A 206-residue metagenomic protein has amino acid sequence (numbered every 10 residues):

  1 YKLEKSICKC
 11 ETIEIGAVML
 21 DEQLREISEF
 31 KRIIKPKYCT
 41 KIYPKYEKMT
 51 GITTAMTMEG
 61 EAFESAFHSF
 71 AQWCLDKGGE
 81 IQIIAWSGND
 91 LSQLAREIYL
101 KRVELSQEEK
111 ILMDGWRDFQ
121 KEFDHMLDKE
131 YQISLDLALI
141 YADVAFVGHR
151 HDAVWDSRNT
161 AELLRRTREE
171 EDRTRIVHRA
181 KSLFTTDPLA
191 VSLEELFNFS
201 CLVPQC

Functional and structural regions predicted by a protein language model:
Y1-S92: Conserved non-catalytic scaffold segment of RNase H-like nuclease domains
K41, E47-T50, T54-T57, K121-W155: Active-site-proximal helix-loop-helix substrate-binding element of RNase H-like nuclease domains
G78-A85, E104-Q107, F146-H151: Short helix-to-loop capping/linker segments positioned immediately adjacent to catalytic or ligand/cofactor-binding
N89-D114: Substrate-recognition/cap helix-loop segment adjacent to the acidic, metal-dependent catalytic center of Asp-based
E97-K101, Y141, R166-E170: Active-site catalytic microenvironments for nucleophilic, acid-base chemistry
M113-E122: A contiguous pocket-lining binding segment that forms or flanks enzyme active sites
A153-L163: Alpha-helical transmembrane segments that form the membrane-embedded catalytic/substrate-binding core of multi-pass
A161-C206: Acidic two-metal-ion nuclease catalytic site recognized across multiple nuclease folds, prominently DnaQ/RNase D-T
